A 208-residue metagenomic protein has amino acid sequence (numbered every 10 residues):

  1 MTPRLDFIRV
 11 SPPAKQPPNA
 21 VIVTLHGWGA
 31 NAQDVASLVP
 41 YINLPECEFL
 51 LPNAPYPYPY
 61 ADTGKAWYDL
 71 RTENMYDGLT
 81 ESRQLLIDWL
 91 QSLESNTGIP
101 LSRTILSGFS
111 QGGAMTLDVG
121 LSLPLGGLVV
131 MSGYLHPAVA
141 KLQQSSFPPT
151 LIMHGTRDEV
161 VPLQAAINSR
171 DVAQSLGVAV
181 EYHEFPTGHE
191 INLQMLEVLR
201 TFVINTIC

Functional and structural regions predicted by a protein language model:
T2-I99: Serine-hydrolase catalytic machinery in alpha/beta-hydrolase-like enzymes
H26-W28, T104-F109, G155: Conserved alpha/beta-hydrolase "nucleophile elbow" surrounding the catalytic nucleophile
A30-N31, P57, H136, E159 (+1 more regions): Active-site loop signature of alpha/beta-hydrolase-fold enzymes
V35-L38, P162-V172: Short alpha-helix in the alpha/beta-hydrolase fold that links the catalytic acid
A54-Y56, G133, T187: Active-site loop/turn elements of alpha/beta-hydrolase fold enzymes, especially the short glycine-/histidine-rich
E94, S102-S146: Primarily recognizes the serine-hydrolase "nucleophile elbow" in alpha/beta-hydrolase and SGNH/GDSL folds
L151-H154, D158: Short beta-strand/loop motif that positions the catalytic acidic residue of the alpha/beta-hydrolase fold
I167-C208: C-terminal catalytic histidine-bearing segment of alpha/beta-hydrolase fold enzymes
